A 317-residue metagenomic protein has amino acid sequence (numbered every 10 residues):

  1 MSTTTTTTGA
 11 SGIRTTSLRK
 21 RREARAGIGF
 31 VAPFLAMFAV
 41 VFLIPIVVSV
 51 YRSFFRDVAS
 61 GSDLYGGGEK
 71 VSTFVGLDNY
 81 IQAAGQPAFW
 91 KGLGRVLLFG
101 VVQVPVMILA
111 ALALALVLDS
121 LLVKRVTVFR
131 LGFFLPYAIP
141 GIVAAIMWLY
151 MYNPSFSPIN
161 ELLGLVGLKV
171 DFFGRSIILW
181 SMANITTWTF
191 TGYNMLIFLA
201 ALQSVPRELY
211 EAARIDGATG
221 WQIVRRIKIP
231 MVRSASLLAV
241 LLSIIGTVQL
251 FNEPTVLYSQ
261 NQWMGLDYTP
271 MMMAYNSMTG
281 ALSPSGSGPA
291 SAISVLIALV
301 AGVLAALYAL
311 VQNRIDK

Functional and structural regions predicted by a protein language model:
M1-R21: Short, Lys/Arg-rich, polar N-terminal cytosolic tail immediately upstream of the first transmembrane signal-anchor
E23-K317: A structural signal for multi-pass alpha-helical bundles of membrane permease subunits that mediate small-molecule
